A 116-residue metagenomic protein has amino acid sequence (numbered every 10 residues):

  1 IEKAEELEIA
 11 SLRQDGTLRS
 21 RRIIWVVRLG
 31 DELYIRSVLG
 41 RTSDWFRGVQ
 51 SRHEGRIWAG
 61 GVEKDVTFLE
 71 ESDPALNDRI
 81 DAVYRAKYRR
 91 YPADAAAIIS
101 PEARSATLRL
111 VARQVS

Functional and structural regions predicted by a protein language model:
I1: Active-site-adjacent substructure of cysteine-protease-like catalytic cores
A4-L39, R47, T67: Short beta-strand segments
G40-S116: Short, structured beta-strand-loop surface elements
